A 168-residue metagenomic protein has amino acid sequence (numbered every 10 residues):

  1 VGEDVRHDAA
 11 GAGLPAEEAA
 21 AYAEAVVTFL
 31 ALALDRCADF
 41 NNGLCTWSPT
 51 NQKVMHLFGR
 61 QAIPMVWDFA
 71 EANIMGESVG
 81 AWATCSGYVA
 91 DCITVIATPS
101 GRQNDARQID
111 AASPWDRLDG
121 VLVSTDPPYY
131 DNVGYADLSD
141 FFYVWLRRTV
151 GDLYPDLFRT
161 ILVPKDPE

Functional and structural regions predicted by a protein language model:
V1-V121, V133-E168: Nucleic-acid modification enzymes, centered on SAM-dependent nucleic-acid methyltransferases
S124-T125: Hydrophobic residues in beta-strands of the RecA-like P-loop NTPase core, especially within AAA+ ATPase
P128: Switch II (G3) loop of P-loop NTPases
